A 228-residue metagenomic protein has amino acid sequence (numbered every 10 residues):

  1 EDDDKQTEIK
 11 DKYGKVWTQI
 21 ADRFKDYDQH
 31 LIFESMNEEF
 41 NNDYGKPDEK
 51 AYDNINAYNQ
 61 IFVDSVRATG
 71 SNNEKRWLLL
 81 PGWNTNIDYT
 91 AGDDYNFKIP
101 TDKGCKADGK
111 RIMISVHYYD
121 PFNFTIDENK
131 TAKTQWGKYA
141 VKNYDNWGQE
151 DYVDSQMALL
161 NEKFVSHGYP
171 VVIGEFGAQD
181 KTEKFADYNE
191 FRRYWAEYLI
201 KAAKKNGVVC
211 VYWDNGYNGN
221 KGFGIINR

Functional and structural regions predicted by a protein language model:
E1-N41, N215, G219-K221: Substrate-binding cleft and catalytic face of glycoside hydrolase catalytic domains, especially the flexible beta-alpha
D2-D3, K184-F185, G222-N227: Short secondary-structure transition/capping segments
K15-T18, D22-K25, H30, E39-N206: Extracellular glycoside hydrolase catalytic/binding regions
E34, L79, V211: Rossmann-like NAD(H)/NADP(H) cofactor-binding core
F191-R228: Extended, alpha-helix-rich binding/interface surfaces that flank or overlap catalytic cores and mediate recognition
